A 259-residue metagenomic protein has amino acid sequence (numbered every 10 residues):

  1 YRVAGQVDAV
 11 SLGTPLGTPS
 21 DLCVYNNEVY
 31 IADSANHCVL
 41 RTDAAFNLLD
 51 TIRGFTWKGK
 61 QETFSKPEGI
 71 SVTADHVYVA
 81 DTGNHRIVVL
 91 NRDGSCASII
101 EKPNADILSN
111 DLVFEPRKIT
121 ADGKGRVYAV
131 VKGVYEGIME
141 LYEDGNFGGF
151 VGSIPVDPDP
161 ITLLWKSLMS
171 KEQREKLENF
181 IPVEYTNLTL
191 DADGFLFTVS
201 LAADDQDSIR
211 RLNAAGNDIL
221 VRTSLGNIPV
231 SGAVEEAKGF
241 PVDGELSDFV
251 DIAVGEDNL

Functional and structural regions predicted by a protein language model:
Y1-L12, D50-E62, I99-F114, N146-I181 (+1 more regions): Surface-exposed loop and turn segments in beta-propeller and other repeat-based domains that flank or scaffold
D8-A35, S200: Beta-strand-rich domains and repeat architectures in extracellular enzymes and scaffolds, especially beta-propellers
T18, T63-K66, G83, E115 (+4 more regions): Beta-rich catalytic cores
V24-N26, V72-D75, A121-K124, L190-D193 (+1 more regions): Residue-level detector of Asp-centered blade-edge/turn motifs that repeat once per structural unit in beta-propeller
E28-I31, H76-V79, R126-A129, L196-T198 (+1 more regions): Conserved beta-propeller blade signature
S34-A35, T82-G83, K124, K132-V134 (+2 more regions): Short loop/turn segments immediately following the C-termini of beta-strands
D43-N47, N91-S95, Y142-D144, N213-G216: Short loop/turn segments that connect beta-strands within beta-propeller blades
